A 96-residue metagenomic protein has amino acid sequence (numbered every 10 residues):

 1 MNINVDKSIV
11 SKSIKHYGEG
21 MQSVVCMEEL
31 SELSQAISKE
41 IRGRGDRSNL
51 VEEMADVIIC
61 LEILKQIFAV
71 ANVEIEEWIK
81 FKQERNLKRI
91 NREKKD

Functional and structural regions predicted by a protein language model:
M1-D96: Flexible "arm" and connector segments at domain edges
